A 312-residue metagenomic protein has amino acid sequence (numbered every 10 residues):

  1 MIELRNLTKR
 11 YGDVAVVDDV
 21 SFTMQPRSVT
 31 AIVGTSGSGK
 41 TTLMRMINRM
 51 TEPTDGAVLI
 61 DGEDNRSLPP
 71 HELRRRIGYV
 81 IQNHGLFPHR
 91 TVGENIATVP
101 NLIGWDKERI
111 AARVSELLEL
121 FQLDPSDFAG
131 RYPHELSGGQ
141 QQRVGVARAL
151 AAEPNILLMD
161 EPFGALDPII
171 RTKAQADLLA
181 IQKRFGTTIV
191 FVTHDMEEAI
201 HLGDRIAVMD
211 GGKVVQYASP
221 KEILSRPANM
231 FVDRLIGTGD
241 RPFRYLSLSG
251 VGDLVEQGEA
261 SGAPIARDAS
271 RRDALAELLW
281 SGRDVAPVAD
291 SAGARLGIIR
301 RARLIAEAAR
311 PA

Functional and structural regions predicted by a protein language model:
N48: Helix-to-loop junction immediately C-terminal to a conserved catalytic motif
G93-N101, A111, S115: Short helical segment in ABC ATPase nucleotide-binding domains corresponding to the A-loop/adjacent helical element
E108-D127: Conserved ABC ATPase "signature" region
E153: Conserved catalytic motifs of ABC-family nucleotide-binding domains
L157-D160: Catalytic Walker B motif of ABC-type/P-loop ATPase nucleotide-binding domains
Y217-A218, R226, I298: ABC ATPase "signature
